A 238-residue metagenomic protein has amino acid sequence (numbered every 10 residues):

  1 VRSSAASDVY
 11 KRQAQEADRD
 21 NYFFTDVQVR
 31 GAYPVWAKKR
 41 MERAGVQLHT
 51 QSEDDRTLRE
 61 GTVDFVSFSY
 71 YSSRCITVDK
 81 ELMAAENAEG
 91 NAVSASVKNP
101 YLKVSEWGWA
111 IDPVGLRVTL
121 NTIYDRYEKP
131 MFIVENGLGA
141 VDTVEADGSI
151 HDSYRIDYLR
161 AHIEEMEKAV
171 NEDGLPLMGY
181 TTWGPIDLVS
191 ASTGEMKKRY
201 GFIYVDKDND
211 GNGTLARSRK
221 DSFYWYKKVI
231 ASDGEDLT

Functional and structural regions predicted by a protein language model:
V1, T57-L58, E172: Structural motif
V1-A6, Y10: Single conserved hydrophobic/aromatic residue that forms the stacking wall/gate of nucleotide- or nucleobase-binding
Q13-A17, S105-D112, H151-Y158, G211 (+1 more regions): Residue-level preference for long, well-ordered alpha-helices that form the structural scaffold of enzyme catalytic
D18-R40, D54-D152, G184, Y200: Aromatic- and acid-rich polysaccharide-binding/catalytic face of secreted or lumenal carbohydrate-active enzymes
G45-Q51: Short gly/ser/thr-rich secondary-structure transition/capping motifs
Q51-D55, T62, D112-I123, Y158 (+3 more regions): Alpha-helical packing segments of well-folded alpha/beta enzyme cores
V141-H151, Y158-A161, E165, A169-E172 (+1 more regions): Aromatic-rich peripheral "rim/lid" segments of glycoside hydrolase catalytic domains that contact and position glycan
